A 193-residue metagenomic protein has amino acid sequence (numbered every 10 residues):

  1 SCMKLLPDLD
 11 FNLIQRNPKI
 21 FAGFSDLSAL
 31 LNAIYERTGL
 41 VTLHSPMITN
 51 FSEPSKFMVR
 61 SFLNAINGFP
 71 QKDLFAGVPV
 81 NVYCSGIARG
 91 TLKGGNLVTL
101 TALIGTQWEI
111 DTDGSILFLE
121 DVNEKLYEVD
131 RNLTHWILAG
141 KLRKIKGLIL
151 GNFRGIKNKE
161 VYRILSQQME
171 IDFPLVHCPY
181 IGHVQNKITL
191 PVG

Functional and structural regions predicted by a protein language model:
S1-F11: Active-site-proximal cofactor/substrate-binding loop regions of enzyme domains
C2, L30-L31, T101, L126 (+1 more regions): Short, well-ordered alpha-helical microsegments
L9-I34, V41-I48, I171-V176: Short, acidic/small-residue loops that bind anionic groups at enzyme active sites
S28-T38, V184-V192: Glycine-rich, charge-decorated loop segments at or immediately adjacent to ligand/cofactor-binding or catalytic sites
G39-T101, G105: Conserved anion/nucleotide-ligand pocket segment
W108-E160: Internal helical hairpin/lid segments
N152-G193: ATP/nucleoside-binding phosphotransfer catalytic cores, i.e., glycine-rich phosphate-binding loops
